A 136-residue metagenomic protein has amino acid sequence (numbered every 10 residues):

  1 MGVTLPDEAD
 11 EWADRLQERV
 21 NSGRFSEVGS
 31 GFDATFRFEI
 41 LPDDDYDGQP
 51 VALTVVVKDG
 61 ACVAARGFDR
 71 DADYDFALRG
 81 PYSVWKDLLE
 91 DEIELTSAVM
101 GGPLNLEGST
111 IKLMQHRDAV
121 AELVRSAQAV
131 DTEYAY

Functional and structural regions predicted by a protein language model:
M1-Y136: Feature captures hydrophobic
